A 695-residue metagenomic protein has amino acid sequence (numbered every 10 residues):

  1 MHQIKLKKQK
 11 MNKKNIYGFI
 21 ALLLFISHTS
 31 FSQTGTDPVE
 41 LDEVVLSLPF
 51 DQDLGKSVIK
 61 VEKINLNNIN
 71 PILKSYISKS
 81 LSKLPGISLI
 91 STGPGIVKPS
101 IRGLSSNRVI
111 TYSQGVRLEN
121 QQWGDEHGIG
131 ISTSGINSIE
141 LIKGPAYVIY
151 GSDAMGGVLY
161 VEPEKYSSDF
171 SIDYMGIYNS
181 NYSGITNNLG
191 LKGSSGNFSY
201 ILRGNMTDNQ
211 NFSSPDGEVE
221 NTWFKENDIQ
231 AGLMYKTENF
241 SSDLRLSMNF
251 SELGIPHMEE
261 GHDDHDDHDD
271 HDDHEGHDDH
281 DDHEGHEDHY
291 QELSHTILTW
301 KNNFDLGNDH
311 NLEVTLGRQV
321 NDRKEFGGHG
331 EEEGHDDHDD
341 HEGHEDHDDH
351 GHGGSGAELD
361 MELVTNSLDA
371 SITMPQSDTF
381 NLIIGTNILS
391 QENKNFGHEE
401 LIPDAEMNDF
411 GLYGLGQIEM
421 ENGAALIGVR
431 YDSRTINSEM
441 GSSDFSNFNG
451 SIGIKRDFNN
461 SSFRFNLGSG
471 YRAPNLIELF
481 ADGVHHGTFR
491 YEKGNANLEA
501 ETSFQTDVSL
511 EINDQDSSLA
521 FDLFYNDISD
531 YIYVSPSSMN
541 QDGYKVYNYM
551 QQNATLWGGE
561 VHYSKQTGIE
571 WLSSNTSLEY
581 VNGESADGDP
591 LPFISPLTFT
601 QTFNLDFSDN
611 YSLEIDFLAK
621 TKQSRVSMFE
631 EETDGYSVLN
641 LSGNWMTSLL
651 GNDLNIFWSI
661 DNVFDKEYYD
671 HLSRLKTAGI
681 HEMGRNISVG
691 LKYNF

Functional and structural regions predicted by a protein language model:
D42-N70: N-terminal periplasmic "start-of-domain" segments of outer-membrane beta-barrel proteins
S78-R117, N137: Extracytoplasmic beta-strand/coil segments of soluble accessory domains associated with Gram-negative outer-membrane
V116-K143: Short acidic/polar hinge/loop motifs at secondary-structure boundaries that mediate gating or recognition
N120-Q122, G135-N137, V148-P215, T222-I229 (+1 more regions): Outer-membrane beta-barrel translocator/receptor signature
N209-D216, E220-E226, F240-L312, L316-S367 (+3 more regions): Flexible loop and strand-edge segments within Gram-negative outer membrane beta-barrel domains
D281-K301, M361, S442-S443, N449-S451 (+7 more regions): Outer-membrane beta-barrel signature, preferentially recognizing the C-terminal barrel domain of Gram-negative
M420-N422, A520, F524-I528, S537-N540 (+2 more regions): Gram-negative outer-membrane beta-barrel transporters
Y471-R472, F524-D530, K622, W645-F695: C-terminal beta-signal and adjacent terminal beta-strands/loops of Gram-negative outer-membrane beta-barrel proteins
